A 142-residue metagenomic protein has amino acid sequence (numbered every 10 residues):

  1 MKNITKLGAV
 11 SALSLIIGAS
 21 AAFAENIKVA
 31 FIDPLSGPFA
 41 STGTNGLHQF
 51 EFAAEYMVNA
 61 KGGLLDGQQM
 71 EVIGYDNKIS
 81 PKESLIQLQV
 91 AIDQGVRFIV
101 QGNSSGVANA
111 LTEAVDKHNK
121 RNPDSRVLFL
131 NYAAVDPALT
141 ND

Functional and structural regions predicted by a protein language model:
M1-A9: Bacterial N-terminal signal peptides that target proteins for export
A19-A24: Sec/Tat signal peptide C-region and signal peptidase I cleavage site
E25-K28, G67-M70, Q94-F98, P123-L128: Loop/turn elements at helix/coil->beta-strand transitions in domains of secreted/extracellular proteins
A30-A53, Y75-K82, N103-S104: Extracytoplasmic "Venus flytrap"
A40-T44, S84-L85, L111-T112, N141-D142: Short, solvent-exposed loop/turn and secondary-structure capping segments
H48-V72: Signal peptide-proximal N-terminal region of secreted/periplasmic/extracellular or secretory-lumen proteins
G74, K78-R97, A114-N119: Short, well-structured alpha-helical segments in soluble
R97-D142: Extracytoplasmic ligand/sensor domains, especially the bilobed periplasmic-binding protein
